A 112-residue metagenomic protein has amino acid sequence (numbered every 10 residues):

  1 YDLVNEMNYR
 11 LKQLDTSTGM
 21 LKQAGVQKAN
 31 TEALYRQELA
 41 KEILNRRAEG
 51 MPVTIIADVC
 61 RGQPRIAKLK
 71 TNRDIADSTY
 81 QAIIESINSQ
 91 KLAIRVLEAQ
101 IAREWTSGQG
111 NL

Functional and structural regions predicted by a protein language model:
Y1-G19: Short, charge-rich amphipathic alpha-helices with coiled-coil/heptad character
G25-K28, E32, R36, K70-E104: Long amphipathic alpha-helical coiled-coil segments
T31, Y35-N72: Extended, amphipathic alpha-helical coiled-coil scaffold segments used for oligomerization/tethering in eukaryotic
A40-I43, R47, N88, R95 (+1 more regions): Structured alpha-helical bundle/scaffold domains in large eukaryotic membrane-trafficking regulators
T106-L112: Short acidic DE-rich linear segments
